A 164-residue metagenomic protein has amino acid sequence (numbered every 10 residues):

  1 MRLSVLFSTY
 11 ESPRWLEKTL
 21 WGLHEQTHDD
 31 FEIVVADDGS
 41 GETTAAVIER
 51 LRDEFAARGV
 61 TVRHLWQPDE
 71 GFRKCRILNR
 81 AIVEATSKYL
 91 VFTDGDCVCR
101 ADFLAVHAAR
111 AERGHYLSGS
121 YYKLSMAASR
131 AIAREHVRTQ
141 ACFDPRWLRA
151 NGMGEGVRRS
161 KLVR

Functional and structural regions predicted by a protein language model:
R2-S4, E32: Cell-envelope/extracellular polymer assembly enzymes that use nucleotide-activated donors
L20-W21, A45, S87, A101-E112: Short alpha-helix within the catalytic core of nucleotide-sugar-dependent glycosyltransferases
W21-D30: Short, acidic, metal-binding catalytic loop of nucleotide-sugar glycosyltransferases
G22, D37-I48, C97: A conserved acidic beta->alpha catalytic loop
D30-E42, R63-Q67: Short beta-strand/loop segment that forms part of the nucleotide-sugar
P68-A85, D102: Glycine-rich, basic loop-to-helix element that forms the pyrophosphate-binding segment of sugar-nucleotide handling
L90: Short aromatic/hydrophobic "clamp" motif used to bind/position activated sugar donors
D102-Q140, L148: Conserved donor NDP-sugar-binding/catalytic core segment of glycosyltransferases
